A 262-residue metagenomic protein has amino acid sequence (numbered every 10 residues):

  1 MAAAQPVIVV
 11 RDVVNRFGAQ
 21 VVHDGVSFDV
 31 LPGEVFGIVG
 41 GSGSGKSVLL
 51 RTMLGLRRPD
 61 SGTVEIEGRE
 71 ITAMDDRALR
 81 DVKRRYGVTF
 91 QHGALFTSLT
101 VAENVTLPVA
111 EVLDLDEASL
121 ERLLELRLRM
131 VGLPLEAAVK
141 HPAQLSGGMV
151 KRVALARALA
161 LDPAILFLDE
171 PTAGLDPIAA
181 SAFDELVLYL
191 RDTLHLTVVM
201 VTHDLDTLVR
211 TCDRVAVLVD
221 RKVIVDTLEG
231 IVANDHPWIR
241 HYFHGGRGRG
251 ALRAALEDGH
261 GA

Functional and structural regions predicted by a protein language model:
V39-G41: The feature captures the beta-strand-to-loop junction immediately N-terminal to the Walker
L54: Helix-to-loop junction immediately C-terminal to a conserved catalytic motif
R69-E70, A118-E136: Conserved ABC ATPase "signature" region
H141-L145, M149: Conserved ABC ATPase signature
D162: Conserved catalytic motifs of ABC-family nucleotide-binding domains
L166-D169: Catalytic Walker B motif of ABC-type/P-loop ATPase nucleotide-binding domains
